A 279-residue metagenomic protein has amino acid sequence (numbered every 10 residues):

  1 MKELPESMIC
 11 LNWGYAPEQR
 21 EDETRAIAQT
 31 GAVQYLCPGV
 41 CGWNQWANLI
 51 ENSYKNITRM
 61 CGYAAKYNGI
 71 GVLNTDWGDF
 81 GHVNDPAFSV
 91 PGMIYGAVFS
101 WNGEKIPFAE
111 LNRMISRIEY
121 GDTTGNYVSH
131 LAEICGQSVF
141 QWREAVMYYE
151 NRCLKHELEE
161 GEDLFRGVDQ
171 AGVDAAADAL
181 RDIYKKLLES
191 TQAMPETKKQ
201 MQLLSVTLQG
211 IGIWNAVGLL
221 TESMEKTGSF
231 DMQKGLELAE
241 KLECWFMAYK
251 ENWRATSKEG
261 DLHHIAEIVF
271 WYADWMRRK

Functional and structural regions predicted by a protein language model:
M1-K279: Substrate-binding groove of N-acetylhexosamine-processing glycoside hydrolases
